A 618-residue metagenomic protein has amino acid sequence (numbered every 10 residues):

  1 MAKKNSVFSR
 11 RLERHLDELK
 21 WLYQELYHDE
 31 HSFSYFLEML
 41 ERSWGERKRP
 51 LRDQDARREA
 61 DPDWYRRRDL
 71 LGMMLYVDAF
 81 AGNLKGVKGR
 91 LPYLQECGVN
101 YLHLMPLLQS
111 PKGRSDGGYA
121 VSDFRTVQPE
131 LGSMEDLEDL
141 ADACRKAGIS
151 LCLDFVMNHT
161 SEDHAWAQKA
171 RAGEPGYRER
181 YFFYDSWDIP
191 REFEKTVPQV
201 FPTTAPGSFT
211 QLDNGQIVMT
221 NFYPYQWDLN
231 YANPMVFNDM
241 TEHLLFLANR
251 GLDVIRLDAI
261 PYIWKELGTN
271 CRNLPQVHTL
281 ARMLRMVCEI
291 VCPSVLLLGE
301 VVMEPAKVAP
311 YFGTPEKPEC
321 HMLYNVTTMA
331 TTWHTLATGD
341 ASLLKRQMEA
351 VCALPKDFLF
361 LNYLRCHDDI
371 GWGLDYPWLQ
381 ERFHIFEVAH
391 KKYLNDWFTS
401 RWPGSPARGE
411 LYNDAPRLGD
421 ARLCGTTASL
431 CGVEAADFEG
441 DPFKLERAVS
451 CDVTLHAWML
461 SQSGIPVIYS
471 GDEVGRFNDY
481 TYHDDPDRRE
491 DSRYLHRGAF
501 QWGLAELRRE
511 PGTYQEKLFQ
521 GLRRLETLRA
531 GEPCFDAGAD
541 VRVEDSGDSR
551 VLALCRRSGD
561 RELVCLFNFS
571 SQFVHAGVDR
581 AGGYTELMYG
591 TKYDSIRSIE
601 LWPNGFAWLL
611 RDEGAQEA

Functional and structural regions predicted by a protein language model:
M1-G583, L587-A618: Active-site and adjacent substrate-binding regions of carbohydrate-active enzymes
